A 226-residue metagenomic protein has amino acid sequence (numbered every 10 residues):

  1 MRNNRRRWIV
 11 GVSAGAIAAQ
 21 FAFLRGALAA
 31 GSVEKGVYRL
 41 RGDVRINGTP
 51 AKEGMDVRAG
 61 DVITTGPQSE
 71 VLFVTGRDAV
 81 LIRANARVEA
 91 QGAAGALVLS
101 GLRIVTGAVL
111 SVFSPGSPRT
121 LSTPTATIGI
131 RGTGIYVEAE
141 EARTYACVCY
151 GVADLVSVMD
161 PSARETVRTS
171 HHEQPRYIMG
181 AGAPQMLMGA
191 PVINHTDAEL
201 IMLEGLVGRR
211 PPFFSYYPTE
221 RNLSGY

Functional and structural regions predicted by a protein language model:
W8, V12-A18, F23-A59, G66 (+2 more regions): Flexible, surface-exposed loop/linker segments and immediately adjacent secondary-structure boundaries
